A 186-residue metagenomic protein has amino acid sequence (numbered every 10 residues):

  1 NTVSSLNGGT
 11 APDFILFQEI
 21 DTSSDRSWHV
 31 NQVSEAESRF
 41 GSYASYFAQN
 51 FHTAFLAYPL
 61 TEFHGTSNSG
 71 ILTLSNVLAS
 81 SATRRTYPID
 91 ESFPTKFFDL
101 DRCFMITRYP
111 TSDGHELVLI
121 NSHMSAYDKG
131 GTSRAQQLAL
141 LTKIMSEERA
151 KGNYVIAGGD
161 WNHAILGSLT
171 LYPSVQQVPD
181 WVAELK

Functional and structural regions predicted by a protein language model:
N1-N68: N-terminal, active-site-proximal structural segment of metallo-dependent hydrolase catalytic domains
N1-V3, P59-E62, E91-D99, S125-S133: Acidic/histidine-rich helix-loop elements that form or flank divalent-metal/phosphate-binding sites at the catalytic
F14, L117, Y154-I156: Short, Asp-centered acidic motifs that coordinate Mg2+ and/or phosphate in catalytic or ligand-binding sites
Q18, S122, G158-D160: Active-site flanking residues adjacent to catalytic metal/cofactor-binding acidic residues
T22-D25, T53-F55, S92, A126-K129 (+1 more regions): Active-site environment of divalent metal-dependent phosphoester hydrolases
S67-S81, F98-H123: Beta-strand-turn-beta hairpins that frame and shape the catalytic cleft of phosphate-ester-processing enzymes
K129, S133-K186: Metal-dependent phosphoesterases centered on the DNase I-like endonuclease/exonuclease/phosphatase
